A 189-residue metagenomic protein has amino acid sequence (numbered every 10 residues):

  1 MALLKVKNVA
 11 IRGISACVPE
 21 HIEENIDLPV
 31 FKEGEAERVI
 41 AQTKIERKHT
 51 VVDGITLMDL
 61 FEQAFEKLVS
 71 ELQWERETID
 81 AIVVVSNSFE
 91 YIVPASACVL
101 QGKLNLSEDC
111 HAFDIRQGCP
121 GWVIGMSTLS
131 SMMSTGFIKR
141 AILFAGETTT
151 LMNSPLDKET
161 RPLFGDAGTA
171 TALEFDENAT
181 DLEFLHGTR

Functional and structural regions predicted by a protein language model:
M1-G54, D157-R189: Condensing-enzyme catalytic core mediating Claisen C-C bond formation in acyl metabolism
I11-R12, E77-V85, H111-D114, K139-G146 (+1 more regions): Beta-strand segments within the central parallel beta-sheet cores of soluble alpha/beta enzyme folds
C17, V85-E90, Q117-P120, A145-T150: Acidic, glycine-rich active-site loops and adjacent beta-strand->loop/helix elements that engage anionic groups
R38-Q42, E46-D59, N87-R140: Conserved catalytic cysteine-centered active-site region of acyl-thioester-dependent Claisen-condensing enzymes
A64-D80: Phosphate/pyrophosphate-binding loops at sites that engage ATP/ADP/AMP, CoA/4′-phosphopantetheine, polyphosphate
E75, M132-K139, E174-D181: Secondary-structure boundary elements
S134-A167: Flexible, glycine-rich active-site loops centered on histidine and acidic residues that chelate a metal or position
